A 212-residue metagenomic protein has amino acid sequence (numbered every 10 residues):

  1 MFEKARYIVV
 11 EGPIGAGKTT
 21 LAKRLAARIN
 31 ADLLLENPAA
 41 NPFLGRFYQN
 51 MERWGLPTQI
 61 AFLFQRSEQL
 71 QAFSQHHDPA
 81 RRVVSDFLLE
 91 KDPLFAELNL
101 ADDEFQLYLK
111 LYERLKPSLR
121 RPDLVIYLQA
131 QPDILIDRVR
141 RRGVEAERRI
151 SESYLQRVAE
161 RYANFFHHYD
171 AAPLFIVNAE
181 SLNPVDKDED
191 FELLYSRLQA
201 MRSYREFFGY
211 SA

Functional and structural regions predicted by a protein language model:
V10: Hydrophobic anchor at the beta1->P-loop junction of P-loop NTPases
P13: P-loop (Walker A) phosphate-binding loop of NTP-binding proteins
K18: Conserved lysine of the Walker
L21-A22, A26: Post-Walker A alpha-helix
A27-Q65: Conserved substrate/cofactor phosphate-moiety recognition/catalytic segment in nucleotide-dependent phosphotransferases
W54-R120: Glycine-rich phosphate-binding loop used to anchor ATP phosphates in small-molecule kinases, encompassing both
D92-A163: A glycine- and Lys/Arg-enriched "phosphate-lid" helix/loop adjacent to the NTP-binding pocket of small-molecule kinases
R140-R149, S153-A212: NTP-dependent small-molecule kinase module
